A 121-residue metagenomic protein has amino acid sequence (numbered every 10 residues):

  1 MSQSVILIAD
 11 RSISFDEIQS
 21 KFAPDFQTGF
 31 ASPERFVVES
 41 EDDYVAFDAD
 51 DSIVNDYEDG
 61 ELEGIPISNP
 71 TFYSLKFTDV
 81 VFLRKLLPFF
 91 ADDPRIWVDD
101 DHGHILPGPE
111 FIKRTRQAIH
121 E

Functional and structural regions predicted by a protein language model:
M1-I6, S12-F26, V81-E121: Acidic, proline/glycine-rich low-complexity IDRs
I13-V81, F111: Short, intrinsically disordered low-complexity segments
